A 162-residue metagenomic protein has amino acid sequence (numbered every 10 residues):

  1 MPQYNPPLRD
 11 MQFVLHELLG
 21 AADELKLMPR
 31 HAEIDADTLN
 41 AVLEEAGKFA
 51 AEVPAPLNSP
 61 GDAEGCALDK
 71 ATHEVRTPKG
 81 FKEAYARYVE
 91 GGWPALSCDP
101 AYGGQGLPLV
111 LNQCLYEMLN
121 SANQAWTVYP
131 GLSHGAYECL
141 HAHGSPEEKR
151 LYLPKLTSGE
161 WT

Functional and structural regions predicted by a protein language model:
M1-T127, E147, L151, K155: Amphipathic, small/basic residue-rich leader segments at the start of a protein or domain
H134: His/Asp/Glu-enriched, well-ordered alpha-helical/loop segment that forms or immediately abuts the divalent-metal
Y137-T162: Phosphate/diphosphate-binding loops
